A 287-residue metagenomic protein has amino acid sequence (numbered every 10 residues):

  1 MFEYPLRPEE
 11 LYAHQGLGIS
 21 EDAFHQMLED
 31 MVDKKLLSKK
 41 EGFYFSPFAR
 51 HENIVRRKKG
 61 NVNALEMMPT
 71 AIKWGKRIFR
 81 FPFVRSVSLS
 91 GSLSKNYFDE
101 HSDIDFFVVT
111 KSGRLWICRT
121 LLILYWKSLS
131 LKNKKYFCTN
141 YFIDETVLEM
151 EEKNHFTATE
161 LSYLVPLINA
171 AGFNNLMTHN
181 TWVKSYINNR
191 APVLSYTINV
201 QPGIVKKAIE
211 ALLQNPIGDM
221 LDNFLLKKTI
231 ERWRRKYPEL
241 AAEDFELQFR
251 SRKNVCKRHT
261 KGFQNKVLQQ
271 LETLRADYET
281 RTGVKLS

Functional and structural regions predicted by a protein language model:
M1-S86, S90-H101, K111-S287: Catalytic core of pol beta-like nucleotidyltransferases
